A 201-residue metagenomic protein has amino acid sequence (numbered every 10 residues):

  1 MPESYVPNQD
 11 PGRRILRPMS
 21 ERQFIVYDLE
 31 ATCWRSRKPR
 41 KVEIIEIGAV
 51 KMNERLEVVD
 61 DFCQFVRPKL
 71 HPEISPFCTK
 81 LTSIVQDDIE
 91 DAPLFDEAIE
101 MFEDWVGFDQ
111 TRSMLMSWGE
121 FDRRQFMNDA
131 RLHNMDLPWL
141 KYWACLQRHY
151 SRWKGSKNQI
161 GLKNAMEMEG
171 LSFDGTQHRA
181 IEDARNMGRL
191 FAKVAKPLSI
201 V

Functional and structural regions predicted by a protein language model:
P2-R131, L140, K163-G175: Conserved non-catalytic scaffold segment of RNase H-like nuclease domains
Y27, A144, E182: Active-site flanking residues adjacent to catalytic metal/cofactor-binding acidic residues
A31-C33, R148, N186: Short, glycine/acidic-enriched loop or turn micro-motifs at the edges of active sites
M135, G155-M166: A structural motif
L137-C145: Short, acidic/small-residue loops that bind anionic groups at enzyme active sites
A144-I160: Short alpha-helix plus adjacent loop in nuclease-associated cores
R179-K193: Acidic, divalent-metal-coordinating active-site segment for phosphoryl/phosphodiester hydrolysis, typified by short
A192-V201: The feature marks non-catalytic terminal segments
